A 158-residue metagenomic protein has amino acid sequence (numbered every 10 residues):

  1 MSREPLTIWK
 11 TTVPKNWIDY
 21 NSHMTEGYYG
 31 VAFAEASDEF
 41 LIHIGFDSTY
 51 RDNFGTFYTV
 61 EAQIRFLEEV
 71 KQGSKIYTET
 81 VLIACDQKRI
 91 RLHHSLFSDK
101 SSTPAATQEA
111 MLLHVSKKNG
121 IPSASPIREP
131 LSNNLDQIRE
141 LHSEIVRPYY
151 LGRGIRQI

Functional and structural regions predicted by a protein language model:
M1, I44-D52, F97-S101: Intrinsically disordered, low-complexity boundary segments flanking structured domains
M1-E39, H43, E144-I158: Catalytic strand-loop segment that frames the active site of acyl-thioester-processing enzymes
R3, I8-W9, K71-K75, L82-I158: HotDog/MaoC-like acyl-thioester-processing domains
T11-V13, F66, H114: Hydrophobic residues in beta-strands and at strand termini
D19-Y20, E26, T59-V60, Q72 (+1 more regions): Generic structural "secondary-structure junction" signal
E39, R65, Q137, L141: Solvent-exposed, charged/polar functional surfaces in cytosolic regulatory/catalytic domains
F40-I90, T107: Hydrophobic beta-strand-centered segment that forms part of the acyl-chain substrate-binding groove
